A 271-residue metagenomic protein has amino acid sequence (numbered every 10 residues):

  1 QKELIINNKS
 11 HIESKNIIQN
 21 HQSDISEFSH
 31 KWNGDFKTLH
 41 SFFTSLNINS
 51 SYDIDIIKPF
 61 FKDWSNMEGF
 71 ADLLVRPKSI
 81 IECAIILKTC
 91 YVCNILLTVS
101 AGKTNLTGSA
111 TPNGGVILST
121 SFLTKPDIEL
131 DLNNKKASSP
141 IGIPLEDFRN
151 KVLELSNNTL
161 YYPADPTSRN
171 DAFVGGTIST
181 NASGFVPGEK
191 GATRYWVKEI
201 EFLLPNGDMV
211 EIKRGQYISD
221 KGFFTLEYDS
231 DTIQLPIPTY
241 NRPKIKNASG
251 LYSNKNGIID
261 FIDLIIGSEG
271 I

Functional and structural regions predicted by a protein language model:
Q1-K88, T104-K135, T167, K190 (+1 more regions): N-terminal flexible segment immediately upstream of the FAD-binding catalytic core in FAD-dependent oxidoreductases
A101-T104, P144: Ser/Thr-glycine-rich phosphate-binding loops at phosphate-binding pockets of nucleotides, nucleotide cofactors
P126-E129, I141-I271: FAD-binding subdomain of flavoenzyme oxidoreductases
